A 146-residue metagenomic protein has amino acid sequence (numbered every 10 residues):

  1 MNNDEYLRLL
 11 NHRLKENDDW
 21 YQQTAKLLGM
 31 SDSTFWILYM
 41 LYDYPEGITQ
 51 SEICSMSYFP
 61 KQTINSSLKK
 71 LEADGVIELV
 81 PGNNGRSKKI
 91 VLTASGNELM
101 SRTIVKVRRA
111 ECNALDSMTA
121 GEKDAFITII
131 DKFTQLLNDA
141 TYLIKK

Functional and structural regions predicted by a protein language model:
M1, G121-K146: C-terminal regulatory/oligomerization modules of transcriptional regulators
M1-L28: N-terminal leader segment of winged-helix/HTH proteins
Y6, S33-T34, S95, E122: N-terminal positioning helix adjacent to the helix-turn-helix/winged-helix DNA-binding module
L9, W20, W36-M40, E98 (+1 more regions): Pre-recognition alpha-helix immediately N-terminal to the DNA-recognition helix within helix-turn-helix or winged-helix
N11, Y39-P45, I104, D131: Short, locally clustered residues in the helix-turn-helix/winged-helix DNA-binding domain
D19-T63: N-terminal helix-turn-helix DNA-binding core of bacterial DNA-binding proteins
L28-S31, T63-S66, K70, T119 (+1 more regions): Short glycine/proline-centered loop/turn elements that form peptide/ligand docking sites
K69-T128: Charged, amphipathic alpha-helical coiled-coil/dimerization segments
